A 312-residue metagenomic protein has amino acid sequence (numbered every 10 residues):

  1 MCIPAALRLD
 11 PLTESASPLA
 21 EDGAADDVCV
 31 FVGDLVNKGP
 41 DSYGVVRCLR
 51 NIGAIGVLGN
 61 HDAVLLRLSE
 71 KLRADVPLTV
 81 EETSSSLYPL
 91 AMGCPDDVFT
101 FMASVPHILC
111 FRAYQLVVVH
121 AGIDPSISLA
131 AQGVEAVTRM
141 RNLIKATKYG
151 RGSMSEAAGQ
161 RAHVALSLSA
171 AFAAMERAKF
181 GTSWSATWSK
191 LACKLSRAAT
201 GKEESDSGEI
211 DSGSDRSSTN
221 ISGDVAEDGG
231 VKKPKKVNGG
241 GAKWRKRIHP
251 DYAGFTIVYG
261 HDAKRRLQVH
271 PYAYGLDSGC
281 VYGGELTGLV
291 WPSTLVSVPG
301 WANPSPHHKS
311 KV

Functional and structural regions predicted by a protein language model:
M1, G33-V36, A54, H61-D62 (+4 more regions): Active-site metal-binding loops of divalent metal-dependent hydrolases
M1, V36-G39, M92-D96, K236-G239 (+1 more regions): Conserved phosphate-coordination/catalytic loops
M1-R47, I52: N-terminal active-site segment of His-dependent metallophosphoesterases
P4, H107-L109, G288: Short acidic loop-to-beta-strand element that houses the catalytic metal-binding Asp/Glu of nuclease active sites
L19-D22, R47-L49, L109-R112, R247-D251 (+1 more regions): A short acidic-Thr-Gly-centered motif at the start of a beta-strand
G23-D26, K38-Q160, T182, A186 (+3 more regions): Active-site neighborhood of divalent metal-dependent phosphoester bond hydrolases
C29-F31, G56-V57, V117, V258 (+1 more regions): Residue-level marker for buried hydrophobic side chains located in beta-strands that build the well-ordered beta-sheet
V134-V312: Acidic, His/Gly-rich catalytic cores of divalent-metal-dependent hydrolytic chemistry
